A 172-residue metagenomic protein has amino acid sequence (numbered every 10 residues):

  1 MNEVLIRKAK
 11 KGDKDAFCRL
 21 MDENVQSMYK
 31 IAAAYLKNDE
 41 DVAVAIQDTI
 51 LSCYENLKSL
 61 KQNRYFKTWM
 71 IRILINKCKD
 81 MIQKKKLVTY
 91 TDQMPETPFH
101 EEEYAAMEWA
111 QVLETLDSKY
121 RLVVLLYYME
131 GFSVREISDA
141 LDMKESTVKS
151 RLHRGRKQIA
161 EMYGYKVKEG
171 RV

Functional and structural regions predicted by a protein language model:
V4, K8, T89-D92, A110-Q111 (+2 more regions): C-terminal edge and immediately downstream basic/flexible tail or linker adjoining helix-turn-helix-like DNA-binding
I6-K30: A short, charge-rich alpha-helical start-of-domain segment used by transcription regulators
K10-K11, K37, D48-Y65, K85: Sigma70-family region 2
M21-D39, L113, Y165: Amphipathic, Lys/Arg- and hydrophobic-enriched alpha-helical face
K58-K61, R72-T91, R154: Arg/Lys-rich amphipathic alpha helix in sigma70-family domain 2
I75, K79, M129, R135 (+1 more regions): DNA-recognition helix of helix-turn-helix
D80, K86-E114, S133: Internal acidic/polar
V123-Y127: A short pre-motif secondary-structure segment
